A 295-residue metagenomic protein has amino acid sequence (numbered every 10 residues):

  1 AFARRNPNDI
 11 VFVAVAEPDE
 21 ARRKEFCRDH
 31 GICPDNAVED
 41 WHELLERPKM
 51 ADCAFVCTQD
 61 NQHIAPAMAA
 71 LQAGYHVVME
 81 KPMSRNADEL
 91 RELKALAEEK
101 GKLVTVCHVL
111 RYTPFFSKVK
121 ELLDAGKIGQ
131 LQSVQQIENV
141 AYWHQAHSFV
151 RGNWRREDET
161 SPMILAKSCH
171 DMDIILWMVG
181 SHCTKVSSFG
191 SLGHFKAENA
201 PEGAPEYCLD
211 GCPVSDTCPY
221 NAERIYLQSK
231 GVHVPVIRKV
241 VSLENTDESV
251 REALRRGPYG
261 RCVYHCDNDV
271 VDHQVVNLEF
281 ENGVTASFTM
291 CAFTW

Functional and structural regions predicted by a protein language model:
A1-I32: N-terminal Rossmann-like dinucleotide-binding module
D9-A14, P34, D52-A54, P162: Short active-site oxyanion
H30-L96: Beta-loop-alpha module in the N-terminal Rossmann-like domain of NAD(P)-dependent dehydrogenases, especially those
V38, V78, L103-T105, Q135 (+1 more regions): Structural detector of well-ordered beta-strand residues that form the stable sheet scaffold of enzyme domains
E92-V109, G129-Q136: Rossmann-fold dehydrogenase core element
L110-R261: Predominantly a Rossmann-like dinucleotide-binding segment in NAD(P)-dependent oxidoreductases
V263-W295: Glycine-enriched catalytic-core subsegment of oxygenase/oxidase enzymes
